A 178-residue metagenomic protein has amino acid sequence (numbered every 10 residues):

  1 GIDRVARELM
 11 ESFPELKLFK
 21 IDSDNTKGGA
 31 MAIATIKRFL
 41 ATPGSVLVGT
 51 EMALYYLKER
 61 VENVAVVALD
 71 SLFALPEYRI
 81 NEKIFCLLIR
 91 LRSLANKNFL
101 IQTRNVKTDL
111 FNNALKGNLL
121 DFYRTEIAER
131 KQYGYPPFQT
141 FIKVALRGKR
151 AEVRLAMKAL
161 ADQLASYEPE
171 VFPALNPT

Functional and structural regions predicted by a protein language model:
G1-K143, R150-A151: Inter-lobe coupling/hinge segments of SF2-like helicase ATPases
E129-T178: Long, largely alpha-helical accessory region at the distal end of helicase-like NTP-driven motors
